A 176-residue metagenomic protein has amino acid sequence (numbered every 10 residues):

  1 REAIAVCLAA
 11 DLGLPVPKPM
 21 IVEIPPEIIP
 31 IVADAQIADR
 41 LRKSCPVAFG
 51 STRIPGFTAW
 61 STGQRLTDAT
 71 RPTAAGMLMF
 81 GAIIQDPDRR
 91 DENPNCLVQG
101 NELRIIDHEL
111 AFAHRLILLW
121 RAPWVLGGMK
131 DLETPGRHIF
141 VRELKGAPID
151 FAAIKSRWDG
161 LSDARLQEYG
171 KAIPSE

Functional and structural regions predicted by a protein language model:
R1-G63, I83-P87, G100-E102, H108: Conserved ATP-binding subdomain of kinase catalytic cores across diverse folds
K18-M20, F80-Q85, E133-V141: Short C-terminal domain-edge/linker segments immediately following a structured domain
I28, T58-G63, P87-N95, L119-A122 (+1 more regions): Noncatalytic linker/hinge segments flanking ATPase motor cores
T52-F57, G81-P94, Y169-E176: Repeat-unit-sized solenoid/scaffold elements
T67: Active-site substrate-binding loop(s) of clan PA
A74-H114: Active-site acidic catalytic loop and adjacent metal/ATP-binding pocket of ATP-dependent phosphoryl transfer enzymes
E102-E176: C-terminal catalytic region of ATP-dependent kinase domains
